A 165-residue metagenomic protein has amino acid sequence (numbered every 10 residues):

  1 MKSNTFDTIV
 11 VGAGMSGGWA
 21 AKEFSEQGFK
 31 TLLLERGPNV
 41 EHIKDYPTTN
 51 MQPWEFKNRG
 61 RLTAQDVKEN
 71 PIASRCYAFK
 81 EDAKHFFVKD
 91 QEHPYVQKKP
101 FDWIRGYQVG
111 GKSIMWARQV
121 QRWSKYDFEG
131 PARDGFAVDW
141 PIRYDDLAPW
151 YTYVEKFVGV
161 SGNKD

Functional and structural regions predicted by a protein language model:
K2-P131, F136, P141, D145 (+1 more regions): N-terminal glycine-rich phosphate/pyrophosphate-binding loop and immediately adjacent elements
H42-D45, S161-D165: Short, glycine/acidic-rich hinge or "gate" loops at secondary-structure transitions that mediate conformational
W150-V158: A structural-propensity feature for long, helix-poor, extended segments
